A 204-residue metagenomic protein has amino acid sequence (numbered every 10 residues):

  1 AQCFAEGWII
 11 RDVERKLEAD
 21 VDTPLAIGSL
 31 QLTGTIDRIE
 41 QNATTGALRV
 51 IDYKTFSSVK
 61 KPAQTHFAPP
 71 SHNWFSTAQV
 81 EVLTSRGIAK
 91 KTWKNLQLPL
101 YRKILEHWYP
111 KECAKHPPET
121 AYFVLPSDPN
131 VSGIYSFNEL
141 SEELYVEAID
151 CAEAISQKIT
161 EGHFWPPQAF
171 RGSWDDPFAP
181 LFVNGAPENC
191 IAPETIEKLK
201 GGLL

Functional and structural regions predicted by a protein language model:
A1-L204: RecB-family 4Fe-4S metal-dependent nuclease core
